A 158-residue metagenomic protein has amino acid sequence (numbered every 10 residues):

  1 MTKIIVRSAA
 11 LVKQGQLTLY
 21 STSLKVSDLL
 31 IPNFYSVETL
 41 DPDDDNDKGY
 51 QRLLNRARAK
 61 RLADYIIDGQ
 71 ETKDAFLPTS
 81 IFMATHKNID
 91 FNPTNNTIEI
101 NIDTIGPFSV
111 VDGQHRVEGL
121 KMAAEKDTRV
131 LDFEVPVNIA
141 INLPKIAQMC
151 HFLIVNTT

Functional and structural regions predicted by a protein language model:
M1-L77, T85-N92, T97-E99: N-terminal extension/subdomain marker
Q51, D74-T79, M83, K87-T158: Basic- and aromatic-enriched surface patches that contact anionic nucleotides/nucleic acids
